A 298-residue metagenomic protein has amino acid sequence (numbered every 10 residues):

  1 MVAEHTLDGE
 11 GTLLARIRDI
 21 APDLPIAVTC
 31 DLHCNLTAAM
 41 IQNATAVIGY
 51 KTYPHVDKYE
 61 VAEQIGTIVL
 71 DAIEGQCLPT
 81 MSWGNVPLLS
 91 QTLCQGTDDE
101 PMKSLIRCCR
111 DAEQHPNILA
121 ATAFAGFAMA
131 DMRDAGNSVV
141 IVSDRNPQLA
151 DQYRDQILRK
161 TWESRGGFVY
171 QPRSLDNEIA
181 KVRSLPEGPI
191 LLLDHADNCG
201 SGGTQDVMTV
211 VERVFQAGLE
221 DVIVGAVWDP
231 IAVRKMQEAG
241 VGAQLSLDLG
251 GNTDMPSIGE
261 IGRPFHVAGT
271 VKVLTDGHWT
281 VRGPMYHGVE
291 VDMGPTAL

Functional and structural regions predicted by a protein language model:
M1, T29, H33, T80-W83 (+2 more regions): Core alpha/beta catalytic barrel or barrel-like domain that forms the active/cofactor pocket in diverse metabolic
M1-I73, D194-V211, F215, L219-P230: Active-site histidine-anchored catalytic micro-motif
A39-N43, W83, E113, F124-F127: Membrane-targeting and insertion segments and their boundary/processing signals
Q42-T45, Q76-N85, A130-M132, Q152: Short, compositionally biased low-complexity segments
Y53-V61, C77-T80, D248-S257: Short, basic, helix/turn surface patches
G66, L70-R110: Conserved anion/nucleotide-ligand pocket segment
L93-L298: Hard-cation-handling environments
